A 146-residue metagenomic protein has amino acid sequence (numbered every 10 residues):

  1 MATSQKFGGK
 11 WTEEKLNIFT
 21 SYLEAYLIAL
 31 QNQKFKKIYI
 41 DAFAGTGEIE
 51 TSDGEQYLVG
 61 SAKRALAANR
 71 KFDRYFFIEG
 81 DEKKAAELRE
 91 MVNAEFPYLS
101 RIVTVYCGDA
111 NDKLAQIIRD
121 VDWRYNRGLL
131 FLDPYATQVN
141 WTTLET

Functional and structural regions predicted by a protein language model:
M1-L16: Basic, amphipathic N-terminal segments that precede the first structured/catalytic domain
W11-T12, E48-I49, I102-V103, N126-G128: N-terminal start-of-chain detector that recognizes signal peptides and the immediate post-cleavage beginning
N17-Q116: SAM cofactor-binding core of SAM-dependent methyltransferases, primarily the Rossmann-like beta-alpha-beta module
V103-T146: Active-site segment flanking the S-adenosylmethionine/decSAM binding pocket in AdoMet-dependent transferases
